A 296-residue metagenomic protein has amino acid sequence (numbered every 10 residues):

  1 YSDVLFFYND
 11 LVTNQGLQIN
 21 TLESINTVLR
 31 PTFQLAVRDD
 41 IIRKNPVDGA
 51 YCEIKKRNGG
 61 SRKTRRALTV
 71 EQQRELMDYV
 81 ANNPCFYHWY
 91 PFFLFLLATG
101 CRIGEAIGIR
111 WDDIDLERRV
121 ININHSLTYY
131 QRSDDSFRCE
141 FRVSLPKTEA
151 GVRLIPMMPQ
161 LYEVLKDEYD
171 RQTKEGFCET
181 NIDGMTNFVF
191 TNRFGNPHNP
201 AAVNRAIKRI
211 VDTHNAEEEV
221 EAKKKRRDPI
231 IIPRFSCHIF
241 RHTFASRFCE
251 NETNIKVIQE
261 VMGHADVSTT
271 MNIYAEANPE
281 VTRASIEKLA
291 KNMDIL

Functional and structural regions predicted by a protein language model:
Y1-D39, P46, P84-C85, N196-V203 (+1 more regions): N-terminal core-binding DNA-recognition domain of tyrosine site-specific recombinases/integrases
D3, P46, I54, Q72 (+6 more regions): Ca2+-coordinating acidic residues in Ca2+-binding motifs
F6, T27, P31, D78 (+6 more regions): Generic recognition of well-ordered alpha-helical segments within structured catalytic/regulatory domains
Q15, D78-W89, I155, R171-T180 (+3 more regions): Short, basic (Lys/Arg/His-rich) helix/loop patches that form interaction surfaces in the mid-to-C-terminal regions
I19, E23-T27, R38, I42 (+6 more regions): Basic, Lys/Arg- and aromatic-enriched nucleic-acid-binding interface segment
L29-V37, L165-E168, I210-H214, F248 (+2 more regions): Hydrophobic recognition helices of helix-based DNA-binding modules
G59, A67, L127-Y129, Y162 (+2 more regions): Catalytic-site neighborhood detector that most strongly recognizes the C-terminal catalytic loop/helix of tyrosine
R118, H125-V152, P159-L161, F194 (+3 more regions): C-terminal secondary-structure termini that scaffold catalytic or DNA-interacting sites
